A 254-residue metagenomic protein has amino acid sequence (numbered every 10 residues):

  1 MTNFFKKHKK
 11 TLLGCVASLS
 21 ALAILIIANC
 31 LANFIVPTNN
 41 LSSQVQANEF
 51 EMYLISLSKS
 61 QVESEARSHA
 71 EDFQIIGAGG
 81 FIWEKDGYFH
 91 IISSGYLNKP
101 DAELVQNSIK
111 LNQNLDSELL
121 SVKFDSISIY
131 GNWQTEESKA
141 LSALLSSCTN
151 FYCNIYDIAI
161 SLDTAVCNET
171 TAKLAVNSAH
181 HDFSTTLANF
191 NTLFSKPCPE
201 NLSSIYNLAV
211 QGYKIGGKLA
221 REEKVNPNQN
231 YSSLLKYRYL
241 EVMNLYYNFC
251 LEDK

Functional and structural regions predicted by a protein language model:
M1-H8: N-terminal Lys/Arg-rich, disordered targeting/topogenic segments
L12-N33: Hydrophobic membrane-insertion alpha-helices, especially the h-region of bacterial N-terminal signal peptides
T38-E136: Solvent-exposed beta-strand motifs enriched in subsets of small alpha/beta binding domains, especially certain
N48-L54, L162, V166, G216-V225: Acidic/histidine-rich, surface-exposed loop or edge segments in extracytoplasmic proteins
S60, Y96-P100, S142, S146-T149 (+2 more regions): Soluble non-cytosolic domains of exported or imported proteins
Q74-A78, N107-N114, C153, D157-I160 (+2 more regions): Sec-exported extracytoplasmic/periplasmic mature domains
E136-I215, L245: Alpha-helical segments in soluble extracytoplasmic regions
E200-K254: Extracytoplasmic/luminal low-complexity segments enriched in Pro/Gly and acidic/polar residues that act as flexible
